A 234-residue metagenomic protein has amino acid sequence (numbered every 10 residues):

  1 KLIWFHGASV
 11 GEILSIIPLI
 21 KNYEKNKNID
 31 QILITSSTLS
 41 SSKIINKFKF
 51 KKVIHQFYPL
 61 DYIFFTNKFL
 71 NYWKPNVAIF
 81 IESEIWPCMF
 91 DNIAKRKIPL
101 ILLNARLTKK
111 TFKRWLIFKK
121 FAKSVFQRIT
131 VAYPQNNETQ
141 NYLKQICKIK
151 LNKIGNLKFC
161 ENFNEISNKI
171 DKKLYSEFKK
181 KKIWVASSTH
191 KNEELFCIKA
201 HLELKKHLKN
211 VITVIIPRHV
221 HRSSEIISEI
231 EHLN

Functional and structural regions predicted by a protein language model:
K1-N168, T189-K191, L202-K206, R218-R222: Active-site and donor-binding regions of nucleotide-sugar-utilizing enzymes
L2-I3, Q31, E177-W184, E194-L195 (+1 more regions): Charged active-site motifs of nucleotide-sugar-dependent glycosyltransferases
L100, I212-T213: Hydrophobic beta-strand segments of well-ordered beta-sheets in folded domains
L143-I146, L174-K179, I230: Alpha-helix C-terminal capping segments
N164-F178: A short helix/loop element that forms part of the nucleotide-sugar donor recognition site in Leloir-type
I198-K199: Short acidic-capped amphipathic helix/loop micro-motif used as an active-site/signal-coupling element
V214-N234: Catalytic donor nucleotide-activated moiety binding site of glycosyltransferases and closely related
